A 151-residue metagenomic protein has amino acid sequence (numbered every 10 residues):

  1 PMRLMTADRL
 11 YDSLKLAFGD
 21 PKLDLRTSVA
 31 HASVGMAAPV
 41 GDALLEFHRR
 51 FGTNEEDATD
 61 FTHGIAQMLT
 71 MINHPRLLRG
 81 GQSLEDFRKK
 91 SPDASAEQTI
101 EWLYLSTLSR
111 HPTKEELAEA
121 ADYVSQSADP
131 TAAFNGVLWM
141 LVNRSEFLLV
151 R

Functional and structural regions predicted by a protein language model:
P1-H111, L141-R151: An acidic, gly/pro-interrupted, aromatic-rich
A94-S95, Q126-A133: Short, charged, surface-exposed loops that flank catalytic or proteolytic processing sites
A118-A128: Amphipathic alpha-helical segments that form the core helices of the histone-fold
V137: Globin-like tetrapyrrole-binding proteins
